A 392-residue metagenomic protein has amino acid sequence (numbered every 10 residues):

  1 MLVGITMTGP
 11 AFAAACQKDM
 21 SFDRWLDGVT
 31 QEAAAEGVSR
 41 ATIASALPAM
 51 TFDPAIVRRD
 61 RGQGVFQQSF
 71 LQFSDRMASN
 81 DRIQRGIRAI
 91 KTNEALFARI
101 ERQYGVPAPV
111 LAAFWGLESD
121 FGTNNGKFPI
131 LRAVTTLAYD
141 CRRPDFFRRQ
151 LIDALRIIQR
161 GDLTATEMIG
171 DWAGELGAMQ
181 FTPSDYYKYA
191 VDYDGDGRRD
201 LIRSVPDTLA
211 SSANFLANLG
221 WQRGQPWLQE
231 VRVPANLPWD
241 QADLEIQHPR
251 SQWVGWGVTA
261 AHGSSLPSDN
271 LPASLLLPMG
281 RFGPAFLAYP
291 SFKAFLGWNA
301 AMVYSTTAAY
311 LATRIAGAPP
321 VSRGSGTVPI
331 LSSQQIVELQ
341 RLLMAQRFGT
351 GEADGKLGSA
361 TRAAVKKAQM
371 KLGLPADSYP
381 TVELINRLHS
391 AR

Functional and structural regions predicted by a protein language model:
M1-I5: Sec-dependent N-terminal signal peptides
T8-A11: N-terminal signal peptide c-region/cleavage motif recognized by signal peptidases
A13-M20: Cleaved targeting-peptide boundary
F22-A46: N-terminal targeting signals for Sec/Tat export/insertion, comprising classic cleavable signal peptides
W25-E32, L96, A133, L339 (+1 more regions): A general alpha-helix detector
V38-N270, G283-L287, F295-A312, A316-S333 (+2 more regions): Catalytic glycan-binding domains that act on GlcNAc-containing polysaccharides
L271-F286, S333-L343: Short glycine/proline-rich, acidic loop/turn segments that cap or connect secondary-structure elements
P329-I336, M344-L388: Short acidic, glycine/serine/threonine-rich helix-capping segments at coil-helix boundaries
